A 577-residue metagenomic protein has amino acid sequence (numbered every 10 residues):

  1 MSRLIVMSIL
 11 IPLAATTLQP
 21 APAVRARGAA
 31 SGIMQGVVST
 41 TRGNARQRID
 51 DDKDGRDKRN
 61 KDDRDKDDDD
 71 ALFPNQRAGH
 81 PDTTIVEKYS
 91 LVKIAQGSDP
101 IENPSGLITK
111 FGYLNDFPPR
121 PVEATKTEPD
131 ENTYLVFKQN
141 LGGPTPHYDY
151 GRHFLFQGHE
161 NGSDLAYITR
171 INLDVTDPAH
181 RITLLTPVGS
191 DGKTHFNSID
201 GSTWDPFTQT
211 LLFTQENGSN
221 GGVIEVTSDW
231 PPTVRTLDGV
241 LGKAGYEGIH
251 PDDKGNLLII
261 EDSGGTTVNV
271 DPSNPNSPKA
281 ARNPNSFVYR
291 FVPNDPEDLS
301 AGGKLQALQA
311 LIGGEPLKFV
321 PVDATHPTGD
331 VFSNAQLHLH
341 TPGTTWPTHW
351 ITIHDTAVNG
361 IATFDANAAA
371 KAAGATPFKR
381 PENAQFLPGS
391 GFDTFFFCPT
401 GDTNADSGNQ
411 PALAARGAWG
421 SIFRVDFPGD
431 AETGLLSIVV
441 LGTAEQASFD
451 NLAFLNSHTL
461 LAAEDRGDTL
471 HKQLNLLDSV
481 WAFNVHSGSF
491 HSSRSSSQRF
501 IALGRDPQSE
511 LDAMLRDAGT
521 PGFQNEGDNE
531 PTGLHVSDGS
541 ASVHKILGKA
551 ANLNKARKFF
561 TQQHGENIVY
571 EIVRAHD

Functional and structural regions predicted by a protein language model:
M1-L4: Positively charged n-region of N-terminal signal peptides that target proteins for export
V6-T16: Bacterial N-terminal signal peptides
A21-D577: Sequence/structural signature of beta-propeller domains
